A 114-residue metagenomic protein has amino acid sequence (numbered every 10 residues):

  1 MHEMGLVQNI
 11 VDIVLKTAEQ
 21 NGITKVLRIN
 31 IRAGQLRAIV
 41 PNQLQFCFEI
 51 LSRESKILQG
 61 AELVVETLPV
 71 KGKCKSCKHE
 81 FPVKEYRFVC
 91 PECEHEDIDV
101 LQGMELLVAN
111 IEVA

Functional and structural regions predicted by a protein language model:
M1-V64: Long, charged N-terminal interaction/targeting segments
E62-P69, H79-K84: Short, flexible, mixed-charge glycine/proline-rich loop motifs that serve as phosphate/nucleic-acid-contacting
G72, F88, L106: Cys/His-enriched microdomains
C74-C77, C90-C93: Short cysteine-rich clusters marking metal-coordination/redox-active sites
P82, I98-D99: Short functional micro-motifs and their immediate structural scaffolds
N110-A114: Short hydrophobic/aromatic patches at helix-to-coil boundaries
